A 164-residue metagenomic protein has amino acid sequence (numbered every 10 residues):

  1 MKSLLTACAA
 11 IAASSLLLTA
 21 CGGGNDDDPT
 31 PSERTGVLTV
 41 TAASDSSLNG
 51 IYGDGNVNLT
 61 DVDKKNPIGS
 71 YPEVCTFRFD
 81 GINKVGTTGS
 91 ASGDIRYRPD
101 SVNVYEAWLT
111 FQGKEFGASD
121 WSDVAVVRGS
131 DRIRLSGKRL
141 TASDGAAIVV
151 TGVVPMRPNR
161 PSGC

Functional and structural regions predicted by a protein language model:
M1-C8: Bacterial N-terminal signal peptides that target proteins for export
I11-S15: Alpha-helical transmembrane segments
L17-A20: C-terminal motif of bacterial Sec signal peptides marking the signal peptidase cleavage site
G22-C164: An extracellular/secretory-lumen and virion-surface interaction module
